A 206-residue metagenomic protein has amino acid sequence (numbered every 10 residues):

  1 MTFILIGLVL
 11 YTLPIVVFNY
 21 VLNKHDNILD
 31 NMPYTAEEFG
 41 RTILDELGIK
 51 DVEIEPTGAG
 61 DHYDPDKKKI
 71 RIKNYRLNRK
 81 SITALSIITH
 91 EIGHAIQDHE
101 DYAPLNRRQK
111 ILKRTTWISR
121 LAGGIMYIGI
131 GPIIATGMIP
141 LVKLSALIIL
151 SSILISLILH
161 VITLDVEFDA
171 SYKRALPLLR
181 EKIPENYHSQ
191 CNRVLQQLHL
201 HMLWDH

Functional and structural regions predicted by a protein language model:
M1-I6, M138-S151: Hydrophobic alpha-helical transmembrane segments
T2-K24: N-terminal signal-anchor transmembrane alpha helix
V9, A122-I125, I149: Residue-level signal for the membrane-embedded core of alpha-helical transmembrane segments, especially mid-helix
L10-P14, L150, L154-T163: Hydrophobic alpha-helical membrane-associated segments
V16-I118, I158-W204: Polar-ligand-bearing catalytic/cofactor-coordination segments of membrane-embedded or membrane-tethered inner-membrane
W117-I128, D205: Core segments of transmembrane alpha-helices that mediate helix-helix packing or line hydrophobic substrate/ligand
P132: Catalytic phosphate/metal-binding cores of nucleic-acid and nucleotide-processing enzymes, i.e., regions that mediate
